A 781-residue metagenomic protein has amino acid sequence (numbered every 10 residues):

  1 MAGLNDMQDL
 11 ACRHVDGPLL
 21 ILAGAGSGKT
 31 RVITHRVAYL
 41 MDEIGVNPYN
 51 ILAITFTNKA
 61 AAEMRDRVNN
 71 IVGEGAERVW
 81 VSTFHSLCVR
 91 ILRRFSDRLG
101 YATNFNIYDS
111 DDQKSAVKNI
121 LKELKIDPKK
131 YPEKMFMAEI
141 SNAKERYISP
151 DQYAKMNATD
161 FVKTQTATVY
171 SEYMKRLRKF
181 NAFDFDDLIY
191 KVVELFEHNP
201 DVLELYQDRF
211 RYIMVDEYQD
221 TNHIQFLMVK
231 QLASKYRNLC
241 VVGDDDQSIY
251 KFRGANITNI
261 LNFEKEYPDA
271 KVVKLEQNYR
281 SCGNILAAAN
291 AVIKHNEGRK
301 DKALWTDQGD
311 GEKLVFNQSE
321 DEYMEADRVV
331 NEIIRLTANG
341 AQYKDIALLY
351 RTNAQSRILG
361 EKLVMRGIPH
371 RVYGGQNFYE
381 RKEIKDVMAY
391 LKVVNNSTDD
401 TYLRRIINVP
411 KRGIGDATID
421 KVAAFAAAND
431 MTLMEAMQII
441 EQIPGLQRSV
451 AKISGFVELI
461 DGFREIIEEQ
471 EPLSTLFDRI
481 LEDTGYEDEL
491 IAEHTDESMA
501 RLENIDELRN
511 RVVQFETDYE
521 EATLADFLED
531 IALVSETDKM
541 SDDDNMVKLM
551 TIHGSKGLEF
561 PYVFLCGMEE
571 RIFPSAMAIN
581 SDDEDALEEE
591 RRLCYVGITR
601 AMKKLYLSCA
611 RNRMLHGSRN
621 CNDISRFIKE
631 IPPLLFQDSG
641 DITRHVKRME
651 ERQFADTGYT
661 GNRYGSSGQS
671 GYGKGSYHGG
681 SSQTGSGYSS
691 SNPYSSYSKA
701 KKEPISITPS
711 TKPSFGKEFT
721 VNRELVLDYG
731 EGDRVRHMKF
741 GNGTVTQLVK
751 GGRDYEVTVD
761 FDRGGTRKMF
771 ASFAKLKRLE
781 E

Functional and structural regions predicted by a protein language model:
M1-D16, I224: N-terminal pre-P-loop "Q-motif" helix
N5, I54, N106-S110, I126-K134 (+14 more regions): Conserved phosphate/pyrophosphate-binding and hydrolysis machinery centered on Walker-type P-loop NTPases, extending
D16-L19, V37-Y212, S234-R237, I257 (+13 more regions): A basic/glycine-biased coupling hinge at the interface between accessory DNA-binding modules
G17, V46-N50, G75-R78, K235-N238 (+9 more regions): Short glycine-/polar-rich loops that comprise or flank the Walker A/P-loop and associated switch/sensor motifs
A25-I33, V37, P268-K271, E276-P369 (+4 more regions): Helicase P-loop NTPase motor core
S27, V215, Q219-G298, K302-D307 (+3 more regions): Conserved helicase motor core of SF1/SF2 NTP-dependent helicases
K155, T159, Q342, S356-I368 (+4 more regions): Conserved helicase C-terminal RecA-like lobe
M568-G765, F773-E781: C-terminal accessory regions
